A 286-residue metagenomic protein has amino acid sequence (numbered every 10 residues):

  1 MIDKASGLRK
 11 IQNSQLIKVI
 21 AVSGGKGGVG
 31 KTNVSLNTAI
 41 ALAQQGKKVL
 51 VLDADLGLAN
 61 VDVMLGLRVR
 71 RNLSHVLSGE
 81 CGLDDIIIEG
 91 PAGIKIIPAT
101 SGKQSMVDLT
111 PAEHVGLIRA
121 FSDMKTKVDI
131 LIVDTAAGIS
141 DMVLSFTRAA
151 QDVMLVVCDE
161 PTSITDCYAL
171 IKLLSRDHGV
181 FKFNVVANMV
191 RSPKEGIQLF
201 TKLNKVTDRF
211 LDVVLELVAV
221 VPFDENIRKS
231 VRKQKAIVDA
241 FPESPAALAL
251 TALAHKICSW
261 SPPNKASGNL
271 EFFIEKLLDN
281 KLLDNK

Functional and structural regions predicted by a protein language model:
M1-V29, A43-K47: Extreme N-terminal, non-catalytic leader segments that precede Walker-type/kinase nucleotide-binding cores
G24, A54-T126, V231-K233: P-loop/Walker-type NTP enzyme "switch/lid" segment
G27, K265-K286: A short, charged, Gly/Pro-tolerant segment at domain boundaries
G30, V34: Hydrophobic positions on the alpha1 helix immediately C-terminal to the Walker A/P-loop
N37, A41, S145: Active-site signature of alpha/beta-hydrolase-fold catalytic machinery across serine- and Asp/Cys-nucleophile hydrolases
K48-D53: Short beta-strand "acidic-cap" motif of Rossmann-like dinucleotide-binding folds
I130, T135-K229: Conserved catalytic-core segment of NTP-binding enzymes
V231-A249: C-terminal boundary of histidine-terminating zinc-finger modules
